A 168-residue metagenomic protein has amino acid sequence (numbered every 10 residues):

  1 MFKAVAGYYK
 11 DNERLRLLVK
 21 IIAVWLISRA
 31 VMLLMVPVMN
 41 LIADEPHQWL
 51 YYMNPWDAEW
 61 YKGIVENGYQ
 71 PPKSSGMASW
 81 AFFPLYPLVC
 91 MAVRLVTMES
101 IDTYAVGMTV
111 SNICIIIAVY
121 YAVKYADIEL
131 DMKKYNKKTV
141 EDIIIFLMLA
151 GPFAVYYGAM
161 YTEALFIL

Functional and structural regions predicted by a protein language model:
M1-A43: Start-transfer (signal-anchor) and selected internal transmembrane alpha helices of multi-pass inner/ER membrane
L18-L26, T109, D142-F146: Hydrophobic alpha-helical transmembrane segments
M32, V36-N40, R94, I115-A122 (+3 more regions): Structural signal for membrane-spanning alpha-helices in multi-pass inner-membrane proteins, emphasizing helix cores
P37-E45, E99, D131-M132, Y157: Transmembrane helix-loop junctions in multipass membrane proteins, especially transporters and channels
P55-Q70, S75-E99: Short hydrophobic/aromatic helix or loop-helix immediately within or flanking a transmembrane segment in polytopic
W80, P84, T97-I117: Loop-to-helix entry region of an early transmembrane alpha helix in multi-pass inner-membrane enzymes
I101-A105, A122-A150: Transmembrane-helix signature of polytopic, membrane-embedded enzymes that assemble or transfer cell-envelope glycans
I143-L168: Multi-pass, polyprenyl lipid-linked donor-dependent membrane glycosyltransferases
